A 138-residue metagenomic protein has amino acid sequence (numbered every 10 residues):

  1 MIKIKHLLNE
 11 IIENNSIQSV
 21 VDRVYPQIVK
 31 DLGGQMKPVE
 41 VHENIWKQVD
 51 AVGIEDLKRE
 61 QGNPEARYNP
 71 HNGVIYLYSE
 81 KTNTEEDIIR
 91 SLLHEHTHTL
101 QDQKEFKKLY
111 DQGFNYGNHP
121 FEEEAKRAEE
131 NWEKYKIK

Functional and structural regions predicted by a protein language model:
M1-E60, G73: A metal-dependent hydrolase signature that marks the N-terminal structural subdomain at the beginning of catalytic folds
E10-E13, E95, E122-E124, E129: Acidic-residue sensor for enzyme active/binding pockets
W46-K47, T82-N83, F106, E133: Short, solvent-exposed loop/turn segments at secondary-structure junctions
V52-E86, Q103: Active-site scaffold of zinc-dependent metalloenzymes
Y76, D87-H96: Short alpha-helical catalytic segment bearing the HExxH-like zincin motif of zinc-dependent metalloproteases
E86-R90, D102-N131: Post-HEXXH active-site segment of zinc metalloproteases
N131-K138: Long, well-structured alpha-helical subdomains associated with metal-dependent extracellular/ecto-lumenal hydrolases
